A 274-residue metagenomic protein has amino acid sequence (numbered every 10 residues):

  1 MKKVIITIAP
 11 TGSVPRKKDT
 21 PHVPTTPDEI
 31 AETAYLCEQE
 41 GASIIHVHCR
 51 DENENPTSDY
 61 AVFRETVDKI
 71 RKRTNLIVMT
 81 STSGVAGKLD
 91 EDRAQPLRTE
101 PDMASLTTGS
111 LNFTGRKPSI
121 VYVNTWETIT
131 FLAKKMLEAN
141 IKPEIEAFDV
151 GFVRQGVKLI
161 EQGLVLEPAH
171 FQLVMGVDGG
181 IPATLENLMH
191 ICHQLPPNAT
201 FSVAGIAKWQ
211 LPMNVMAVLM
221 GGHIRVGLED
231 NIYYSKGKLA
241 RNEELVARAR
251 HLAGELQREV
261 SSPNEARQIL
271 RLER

Functional and structural regions predicted by a protein language model:
M1-H22, S105-R116: N-terminal small/glycine-rich loop or linker at the start of catalytic domains across soluble metabolic enzymes
I8, N55-S81, I129-E138, H190-F201 (+1 more regions): Alpha-helix-loop-beta-strand connector modules within alpha/beta enzyme cores
I8, P27, A31, I44-E54 (+1 more regions): Histidine-centered catalytic micro-motifs
P10-E32, S81-D90, P118-Y122, E144-E146 (+2 more regions): Active-site mouth loops of central-metabolism enzymes
K18, S43-E65, V174-M175, G179 (+1 more regions): Glycine-rich, proline-tolerant flexible connector loops at the mouths of alpha/beta enzymes
I30, C37, H48, A104 (+4 more regions): Conserved, mostly hydrophobic/aromatic
T57-V123: Active-site beta->alpha loop and helix N-cap motifs at the rims of alpha/beta catalytic domains
M103-L228, L239-A240, E244: Catalytic alpha/beta core domains of metabolic enzymes, predominantly
